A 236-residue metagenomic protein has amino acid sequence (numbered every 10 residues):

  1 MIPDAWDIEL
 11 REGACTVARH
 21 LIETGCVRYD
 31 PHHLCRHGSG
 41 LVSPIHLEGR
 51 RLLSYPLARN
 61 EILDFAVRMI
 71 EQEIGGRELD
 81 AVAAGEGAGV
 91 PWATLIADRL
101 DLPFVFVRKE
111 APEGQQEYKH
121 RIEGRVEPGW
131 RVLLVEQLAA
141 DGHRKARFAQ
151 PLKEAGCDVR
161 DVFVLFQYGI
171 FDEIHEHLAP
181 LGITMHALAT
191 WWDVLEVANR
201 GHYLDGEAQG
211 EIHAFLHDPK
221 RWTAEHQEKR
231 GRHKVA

Functional and structural regions predicted by a protein language model:
M1-G75: Active-site-facing substrate-recognition patch
M1-L21, Q150-A236: PRPP-dependent phosphoribosyltransferase catalytic core
L53-P56, V90, G142, F171-D172: Loop/helix-junction capping segments adjacent to catalytic residues or to phosphate/diphosphate-binding pockets
A66-L79, L152-D158: Phosphate/pyrophosphate-binding loops at sites that engage ATP/ADP/AMP, CoA/4′-phosphopantetheine, polyphosphate
G76-E86, F163-V164: Short glycine-rich phosphate-binding loop at a beta-alpha junction
D80, W130, R160: Conserved acidic residues
V90-E136, A140-R147: Short, glycine/charge-rich flexible loops or terminal/linker lids adjacent to PRPP-binding catalytic cores
